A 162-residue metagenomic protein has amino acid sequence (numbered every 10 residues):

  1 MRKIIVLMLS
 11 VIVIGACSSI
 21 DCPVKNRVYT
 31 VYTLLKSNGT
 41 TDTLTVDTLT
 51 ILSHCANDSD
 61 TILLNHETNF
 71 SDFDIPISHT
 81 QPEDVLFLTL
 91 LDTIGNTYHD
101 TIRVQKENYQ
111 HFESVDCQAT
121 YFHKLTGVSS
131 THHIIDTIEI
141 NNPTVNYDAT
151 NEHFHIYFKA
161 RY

Functional and structural regions predicted by a protein language model:
M1-C17: Sec-dependent bacterial lipoprotein signal peptides
L9, D58-D60, S129: Intrinsically disordered, low-complexity segments enriched in Ser/Pro/Gly/Ala and basic residues
C17-I20, S71-Y162: Extracytoplasmic cysteine-anchoring/structural motifs
S18-S78: Start-of-domain marker
